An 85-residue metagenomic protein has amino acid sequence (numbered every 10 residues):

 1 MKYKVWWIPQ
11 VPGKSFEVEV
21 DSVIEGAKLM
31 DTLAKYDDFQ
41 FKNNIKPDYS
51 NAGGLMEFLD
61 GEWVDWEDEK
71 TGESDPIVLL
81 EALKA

Functional and structural regions predicted by a protein language model:
M1-G13: Short aromatic-glycine-(Arg/Gly/Cys) micro-motifs in beta-strand/loop hairpins
M1-K2, L80-A85: Short intrinsically disordered terminal tails
Y3-V5, V18, L55: Hydrophobic beta-strand residues in large extracellular and virion-surface proteins
Q10-G13, D48, I77: Generic low-complexity segments that are intrinsically disordered, proline-rich and/or Lys/Arg-biased
P12-K14, G61-E62: Short acidic/polar mixed-charge low-complexity motifs
K14-I24: A short, exposed loop/beta-hairpin motif centered on an aromatic-Gly-Thr core
E25, P76-L79: Terminal low-complexity, poorly structured segments
K28-D75: Acidic, low-complexity, intrinsically disordered interaction modules
